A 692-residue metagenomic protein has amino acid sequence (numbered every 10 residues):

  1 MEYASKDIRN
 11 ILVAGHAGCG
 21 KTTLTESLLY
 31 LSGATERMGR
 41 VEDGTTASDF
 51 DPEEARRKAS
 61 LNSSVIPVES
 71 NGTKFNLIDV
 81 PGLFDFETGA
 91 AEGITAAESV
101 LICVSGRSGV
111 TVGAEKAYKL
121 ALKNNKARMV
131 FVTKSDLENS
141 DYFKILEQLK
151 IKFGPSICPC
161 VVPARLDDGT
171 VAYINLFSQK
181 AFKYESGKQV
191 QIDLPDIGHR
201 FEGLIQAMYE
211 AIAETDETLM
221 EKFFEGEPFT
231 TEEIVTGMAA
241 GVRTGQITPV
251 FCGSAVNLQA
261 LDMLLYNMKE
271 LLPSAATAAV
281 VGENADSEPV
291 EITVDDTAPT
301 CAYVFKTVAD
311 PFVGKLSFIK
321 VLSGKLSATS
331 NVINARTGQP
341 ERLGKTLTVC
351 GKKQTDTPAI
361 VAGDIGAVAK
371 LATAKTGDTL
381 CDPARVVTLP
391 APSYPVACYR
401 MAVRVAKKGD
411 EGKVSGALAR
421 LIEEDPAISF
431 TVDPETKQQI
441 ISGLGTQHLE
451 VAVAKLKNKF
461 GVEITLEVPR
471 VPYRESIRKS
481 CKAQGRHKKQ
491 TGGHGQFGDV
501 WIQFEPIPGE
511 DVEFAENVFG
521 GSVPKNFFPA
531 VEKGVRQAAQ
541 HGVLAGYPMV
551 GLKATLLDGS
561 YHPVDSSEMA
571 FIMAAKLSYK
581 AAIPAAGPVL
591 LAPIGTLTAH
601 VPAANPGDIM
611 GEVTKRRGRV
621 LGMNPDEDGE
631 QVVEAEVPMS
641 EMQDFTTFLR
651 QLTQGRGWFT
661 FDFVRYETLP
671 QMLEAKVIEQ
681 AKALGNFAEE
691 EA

Functional and structural regions predicted by a protein language model:
M1-A692: Structural and coupling elements of P-loop NTPases
